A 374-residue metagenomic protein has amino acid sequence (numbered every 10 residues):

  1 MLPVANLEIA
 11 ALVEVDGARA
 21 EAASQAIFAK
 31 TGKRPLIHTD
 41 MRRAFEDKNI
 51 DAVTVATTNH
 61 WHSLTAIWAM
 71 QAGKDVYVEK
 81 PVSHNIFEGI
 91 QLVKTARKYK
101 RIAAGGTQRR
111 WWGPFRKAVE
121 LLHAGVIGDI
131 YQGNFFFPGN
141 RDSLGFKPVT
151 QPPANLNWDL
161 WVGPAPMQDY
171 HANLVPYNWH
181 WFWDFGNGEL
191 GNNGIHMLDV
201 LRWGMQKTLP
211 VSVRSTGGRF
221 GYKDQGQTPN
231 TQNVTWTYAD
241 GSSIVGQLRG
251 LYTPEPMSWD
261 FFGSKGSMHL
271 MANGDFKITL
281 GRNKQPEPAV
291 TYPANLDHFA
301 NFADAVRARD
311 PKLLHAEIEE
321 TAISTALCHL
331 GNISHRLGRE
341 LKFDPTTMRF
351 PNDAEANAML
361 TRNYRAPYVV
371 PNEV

Functional and structural regions predicted by a protein language model:
M1-V78, F87-I102: N-terminal glycine-/serine-/threonine-rich beta1-alpha1-beta2 phosphate-ribose binding loop of Rossmann-like
N6, N49, V126-D129, L209: Glycine-centered tight turns that cap/initiate beta-strands
V13-D16, D40-M41, A56-T57, P81 (+5 more regions): Active-site-proximal beta-strand/loop segments in catalytic clefts of secreted hydrolases
V15-R19, N59-W61, S83-H84, R109-W111 (+2 more regions): Solvent-exposed loop/turn segments at secondary-structure junctions within structured extracellular/periplasmic domains
V53-N59, K74, E79, K100 (+4 more regions): Conserved beta-strand->loop/alpha-helix structural units within folded catalytic cores of enzymes with alpha/beta
D75, S83-L160: A contiguous active-site-proximal alpha/beta segment in oxidoreductase catalytic domains
R116-K117, D129, N134, P138-N187 (+2 more regions): Contiguous beta-strand/loop segments that form the cofactor/metal-binding neighborhood of enzyme cores
